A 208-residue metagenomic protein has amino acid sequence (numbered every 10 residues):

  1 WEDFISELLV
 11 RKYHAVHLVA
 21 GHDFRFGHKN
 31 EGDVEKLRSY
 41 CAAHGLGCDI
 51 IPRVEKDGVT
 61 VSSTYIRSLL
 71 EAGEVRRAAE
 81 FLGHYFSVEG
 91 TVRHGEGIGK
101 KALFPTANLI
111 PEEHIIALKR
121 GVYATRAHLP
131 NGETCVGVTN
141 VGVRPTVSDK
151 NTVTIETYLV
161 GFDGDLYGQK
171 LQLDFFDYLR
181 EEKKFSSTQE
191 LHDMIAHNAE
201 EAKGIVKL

Functional and structural regions predicted by a protein language model:
W1-P105, K184-E190: Classical nucleotidyltransferase
H94-L208: Phosphate/ribose-recognition catalytic cores of enzymes acting on nucleotide-derived substrates
